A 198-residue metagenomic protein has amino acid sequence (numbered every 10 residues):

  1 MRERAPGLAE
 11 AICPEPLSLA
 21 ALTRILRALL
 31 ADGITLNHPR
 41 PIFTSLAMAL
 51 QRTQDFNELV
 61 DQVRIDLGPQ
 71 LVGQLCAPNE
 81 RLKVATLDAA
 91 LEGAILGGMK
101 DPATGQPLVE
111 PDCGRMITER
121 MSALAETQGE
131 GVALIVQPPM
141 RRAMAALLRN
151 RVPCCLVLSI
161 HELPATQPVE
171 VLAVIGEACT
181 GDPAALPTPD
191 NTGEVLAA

Functional and structural regions predicted by a protein language model:
M1-T127, Q137: Long, charged, helix-rich clamp/arm modules that form nucleic acid-engaging surfaces of large nucleic-acid-processing
E80, T86-A198: C-terminal structured domains
